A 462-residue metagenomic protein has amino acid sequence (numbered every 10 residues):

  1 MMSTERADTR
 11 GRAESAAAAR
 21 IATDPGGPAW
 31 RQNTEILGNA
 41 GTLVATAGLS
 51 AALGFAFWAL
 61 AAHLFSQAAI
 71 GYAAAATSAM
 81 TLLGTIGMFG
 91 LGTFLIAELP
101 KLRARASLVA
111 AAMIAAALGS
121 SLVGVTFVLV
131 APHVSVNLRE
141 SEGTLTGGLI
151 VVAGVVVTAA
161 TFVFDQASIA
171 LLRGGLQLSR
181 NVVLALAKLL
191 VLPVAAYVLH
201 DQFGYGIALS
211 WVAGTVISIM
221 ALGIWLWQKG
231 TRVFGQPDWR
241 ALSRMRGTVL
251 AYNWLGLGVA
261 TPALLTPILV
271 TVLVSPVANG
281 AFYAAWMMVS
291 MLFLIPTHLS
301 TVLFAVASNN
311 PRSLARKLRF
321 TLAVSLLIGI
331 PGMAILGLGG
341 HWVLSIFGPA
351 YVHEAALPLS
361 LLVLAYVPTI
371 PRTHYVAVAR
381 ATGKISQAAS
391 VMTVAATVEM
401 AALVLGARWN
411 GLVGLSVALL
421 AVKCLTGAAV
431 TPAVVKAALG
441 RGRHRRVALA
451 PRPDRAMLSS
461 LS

Functional and structural regions predicted by a protein language model:
T4-T23, R31-G92, V128, L250-P276 (+4 more regions): Signature of the first transmembrane helix
R20-Q32, I36, Q202-S210, A221-T261 (+3 more regions): Interhelical loop/hinge segments that connect adjacent transmembrane helices in multipass membrane
G38-G54, V183-K188, I207-K229, P237-V302 (+2 more regions): Transmembrane helical elements of multi-pass membrane transporters/channels
A40-S50, S107-A110, L149, A153 (+7 more regions): Alpha-helical transmembrane segments of multi-pass membrane transporters/permeases
Q67-A68, P132-V151, L338-V367: Interfacial segments at transmembrane-helix termini and the short loops linking adjacent helices
G87-R103, A285, V289-S313, V378-A381: Helix-loop junctions and terminal segments of transmembrane helices in multi-pass membrane transport/translocation
A97, K101, V157-R180, V306-N309 (+1 more regions): Membrane-interface junctions at transmembrane-helix termini in multi-pass inner-membrane proteins
L145-V152, L178-G230, T397-V398, L412-A437: Hydrophobic alpha-helical transmembrane segments
